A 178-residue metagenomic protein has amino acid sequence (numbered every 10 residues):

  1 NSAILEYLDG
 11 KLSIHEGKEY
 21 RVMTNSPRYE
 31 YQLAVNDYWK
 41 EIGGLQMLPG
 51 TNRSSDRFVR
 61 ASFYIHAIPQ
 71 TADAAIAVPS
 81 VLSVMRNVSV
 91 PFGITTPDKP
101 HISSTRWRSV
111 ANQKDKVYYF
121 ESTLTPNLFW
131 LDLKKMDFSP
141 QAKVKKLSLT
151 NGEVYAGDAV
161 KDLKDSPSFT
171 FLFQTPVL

Functional and structural regions predicted by a protein language model:
N1-E19: Structured, non-membrane catalytic/scaffold regions adjacent to prosthetic-group chemistry
L12-S13, E19-L178: C-terminus-biased signal that marks the final domain/tail of proteins
